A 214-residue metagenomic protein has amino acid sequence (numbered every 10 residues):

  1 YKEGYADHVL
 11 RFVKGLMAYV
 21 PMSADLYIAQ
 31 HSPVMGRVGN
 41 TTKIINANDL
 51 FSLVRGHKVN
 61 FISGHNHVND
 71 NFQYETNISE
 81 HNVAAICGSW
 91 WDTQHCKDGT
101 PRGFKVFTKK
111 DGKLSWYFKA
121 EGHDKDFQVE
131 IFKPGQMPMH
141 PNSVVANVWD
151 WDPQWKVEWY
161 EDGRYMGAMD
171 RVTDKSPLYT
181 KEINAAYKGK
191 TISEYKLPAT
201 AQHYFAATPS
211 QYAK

Functional and structural regions predicted by a protein language model:
Y1-N82, N142: His/acidic metal-ligating clusters that form di-metal
M35, H123-D124, M166: Structural signature of outer-membrane beta-barrel domains
G36, N40-K43, Q128-Q136, R171: A short, hydrophobic/aromatic-rich structural module that often spans a beta strand with its adjoining loop
V68-N69, P101-K105, T191-E194: Short small/polar-residue motifs
I78-D162, Y204-K214: Binuclear metal-dependent phosphoesterase catalytic core
W155-E182: Extended low-complexity, serine/threonine- and proline-enriched intrinsically disordered segments
S176-S210: Aromatic sugar-binding surface patches on proteins that engage polysaccharides or sugar-phosphate polymers
